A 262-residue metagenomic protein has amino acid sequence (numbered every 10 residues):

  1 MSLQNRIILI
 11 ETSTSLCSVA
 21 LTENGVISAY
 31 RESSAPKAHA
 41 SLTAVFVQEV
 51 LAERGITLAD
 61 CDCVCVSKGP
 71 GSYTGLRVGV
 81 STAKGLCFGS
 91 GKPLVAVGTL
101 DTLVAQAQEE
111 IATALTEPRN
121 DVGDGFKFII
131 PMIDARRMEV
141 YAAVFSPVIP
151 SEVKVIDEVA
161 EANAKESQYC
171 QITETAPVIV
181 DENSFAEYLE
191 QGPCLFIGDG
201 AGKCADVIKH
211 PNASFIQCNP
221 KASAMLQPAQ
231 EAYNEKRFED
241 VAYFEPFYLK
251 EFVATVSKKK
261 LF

Functional and structural regions predicted by a protein language model:
S2-K68: N-terminal beta-alpha supersecondary unit
A20, Y141-F145, F247: Conserved hydrophobic/aromatic positions in well-ordered beta-strands
V26, P93-P220, V253-A254: Surface "functional belts" at beta-alpha junctions
S34-L42, Y73, R77, S81 (+2 more regions): Residues at secondary-structure transition points
V50-R54, G89, A107, A222-Y233: Stable alpha-helical structural segments in soluble proteins, enriched in small hydrophobic residues
V66-T99: DPxDG-like acidic metal-binding loop motif
S214-F262: Acyltransferase
